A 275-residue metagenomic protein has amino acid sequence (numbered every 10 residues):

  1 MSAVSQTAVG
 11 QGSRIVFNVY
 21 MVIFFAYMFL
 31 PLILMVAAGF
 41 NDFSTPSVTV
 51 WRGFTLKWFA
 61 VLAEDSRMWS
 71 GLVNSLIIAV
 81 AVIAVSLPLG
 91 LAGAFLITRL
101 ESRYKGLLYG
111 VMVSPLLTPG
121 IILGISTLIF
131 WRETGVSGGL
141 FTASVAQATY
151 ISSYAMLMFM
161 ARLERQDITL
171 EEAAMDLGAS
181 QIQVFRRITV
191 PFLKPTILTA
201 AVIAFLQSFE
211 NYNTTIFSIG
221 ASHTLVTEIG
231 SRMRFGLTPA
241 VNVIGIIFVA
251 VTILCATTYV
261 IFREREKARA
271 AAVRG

Functional and structural regions predicted by a protein language model:
S2-V19, M160-M175, Q181-V190, N242-G275: C-terminal transmembrane helix and the adjacent membrane-cytosol boundary/short C-terminal tail of inner/organellar
V4-R14, P46, L56-R67, F209-I261: Interhelical loop and adjacent transmembrane-helix boundary motif in polytopic membrane transport permeases
G10-M21, F25, A92-T127, E171 (+1 more regions): Cytoplasmic-entry segments and transmembrane alpha-helices of multi-pass inner-membrane transporters
V19, V36, M68-L72, L76 (+9 more regions): Hydrophobic alpha-helical elements at and bordering transmembrane segments of multi-pass membrane proteins
Y20, F25-L32, T149, M156-M160 (+2 more regions): Transmembrane alpha-helices
L30-S44, N74, L123-G135, M158 (+4 more regions): A structural signal for multi-pass alpha-helical bundles of membrane permease subunits that mediate small-molecule
F40, S66-I97: Transmembrane alpha-helix signature in integral membrane proteins
P46-V50, L56, Y104-K105, I121-I151 (+2 more regions): Membrane-interfacial helix termini and adjacent extracytoplasmic/periplasmic loops of multi-pass transporters
